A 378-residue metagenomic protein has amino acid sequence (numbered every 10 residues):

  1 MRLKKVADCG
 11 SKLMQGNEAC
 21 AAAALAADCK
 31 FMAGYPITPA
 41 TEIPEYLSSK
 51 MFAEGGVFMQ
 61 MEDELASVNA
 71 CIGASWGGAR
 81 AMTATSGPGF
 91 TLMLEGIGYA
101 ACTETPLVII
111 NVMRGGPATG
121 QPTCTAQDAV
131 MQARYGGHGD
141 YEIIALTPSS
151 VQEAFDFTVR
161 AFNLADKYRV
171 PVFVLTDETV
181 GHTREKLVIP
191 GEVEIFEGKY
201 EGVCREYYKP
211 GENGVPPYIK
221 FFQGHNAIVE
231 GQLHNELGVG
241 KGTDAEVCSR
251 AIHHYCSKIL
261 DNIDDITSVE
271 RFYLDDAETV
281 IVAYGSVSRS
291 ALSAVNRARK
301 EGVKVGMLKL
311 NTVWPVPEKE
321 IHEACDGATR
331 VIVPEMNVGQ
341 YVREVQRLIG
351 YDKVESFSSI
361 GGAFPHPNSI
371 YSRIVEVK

Functional and structural regions predicted by a protein language model:
M1-Y135, E142, V159, E178 (+2 more regions): Thiamine diphosphate
Q15-A19, I259-T279, L292: Glycine-/acidic-rich phosphate or pyrophosphate-binding loops and their flanking alpha/beta elements
S48-A53, S257-K258, S293-M307, G350-D352: Short helix-loop-beta junction
C124-E178, P190, V203: Conserved thiamine diphosphate
V172-E270: Conformationally flexible catalytic loops at phosphate/diphosphate-handling active centers
S288-A324: Generic long, charged, amphipathic alpha-helical segments
T329, E335-K378: Peripheral docking tails and interdomain loops at the edges of cofactor- or intermediate-handling domains
